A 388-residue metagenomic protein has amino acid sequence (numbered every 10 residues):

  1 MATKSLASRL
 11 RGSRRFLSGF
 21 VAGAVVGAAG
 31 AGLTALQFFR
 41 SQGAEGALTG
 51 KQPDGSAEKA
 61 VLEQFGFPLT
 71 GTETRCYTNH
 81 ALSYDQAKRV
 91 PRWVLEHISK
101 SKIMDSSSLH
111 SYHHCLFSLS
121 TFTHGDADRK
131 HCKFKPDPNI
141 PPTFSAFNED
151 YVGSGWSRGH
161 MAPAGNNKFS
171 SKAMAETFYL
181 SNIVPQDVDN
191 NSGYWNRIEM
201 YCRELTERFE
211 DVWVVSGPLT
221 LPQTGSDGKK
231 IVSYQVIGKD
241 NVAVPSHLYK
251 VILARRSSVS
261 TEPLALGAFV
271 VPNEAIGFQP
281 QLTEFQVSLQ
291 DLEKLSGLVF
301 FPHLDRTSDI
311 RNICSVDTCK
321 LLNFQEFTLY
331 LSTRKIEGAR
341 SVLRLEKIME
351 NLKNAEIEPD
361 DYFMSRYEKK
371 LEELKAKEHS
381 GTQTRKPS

Functional and structural regions predicted by a protein language model:
A2-S388: Domain-level detector for secreted/extracellular nuclease and nuclease-toxin modules, and for the ENPP-like C-terminal
